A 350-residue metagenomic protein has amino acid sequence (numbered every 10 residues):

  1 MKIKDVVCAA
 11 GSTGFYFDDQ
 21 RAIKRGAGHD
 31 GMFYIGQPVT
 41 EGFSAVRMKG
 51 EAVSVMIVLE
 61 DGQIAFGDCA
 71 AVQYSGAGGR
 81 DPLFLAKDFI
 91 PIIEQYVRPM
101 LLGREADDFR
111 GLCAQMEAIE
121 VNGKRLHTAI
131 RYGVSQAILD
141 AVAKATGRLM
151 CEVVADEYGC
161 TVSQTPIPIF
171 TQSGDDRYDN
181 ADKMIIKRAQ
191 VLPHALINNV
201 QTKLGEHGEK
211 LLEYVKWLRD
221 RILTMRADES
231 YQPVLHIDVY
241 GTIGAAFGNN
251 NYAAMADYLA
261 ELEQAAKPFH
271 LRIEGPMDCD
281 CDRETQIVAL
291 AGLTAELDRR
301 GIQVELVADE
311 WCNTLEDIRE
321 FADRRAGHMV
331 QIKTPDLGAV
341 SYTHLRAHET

Functional and structural regions predicted by a protein language model:
M1-A52: Short, Gly/Pro- and small/polar-rich lid/capping loops
V53-D61, D68-A70, N180-P193: Short beta-strand elements
V58, I64-T146: Metal- or metallocofactor-binding catalytic centers and their adjacent structured scaffolds across diverse enzyme
P168-V304: Metal-dependent enolase-superfamily TIM-barrel catalytic cores that perform enediolate-based chemistry
R177-A181, T314-F321: Short, acidic/polar
A254-M255, D282-A289, A308-D317, P335-Y342: A general structural motif
T343-T350: Conserved small/polar residues in nucleotide/adenosyl-binding loops
